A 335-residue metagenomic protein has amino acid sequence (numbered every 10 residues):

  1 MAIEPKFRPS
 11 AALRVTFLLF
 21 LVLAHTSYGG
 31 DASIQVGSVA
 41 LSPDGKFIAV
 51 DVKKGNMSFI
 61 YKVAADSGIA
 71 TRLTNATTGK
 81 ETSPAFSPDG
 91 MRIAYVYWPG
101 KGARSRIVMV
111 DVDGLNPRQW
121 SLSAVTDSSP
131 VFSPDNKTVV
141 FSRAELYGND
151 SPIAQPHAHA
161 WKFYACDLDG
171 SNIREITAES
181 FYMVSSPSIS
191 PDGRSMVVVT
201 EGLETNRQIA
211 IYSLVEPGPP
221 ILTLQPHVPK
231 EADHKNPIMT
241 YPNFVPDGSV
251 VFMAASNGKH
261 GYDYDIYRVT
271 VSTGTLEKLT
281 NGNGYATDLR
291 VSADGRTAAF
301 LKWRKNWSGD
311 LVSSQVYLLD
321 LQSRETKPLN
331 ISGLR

Functional and structural regions predicted by a protein language model:
A2-K6, R14-V15: A cross-taxon signal for low-complexity, glycine/charged-rich
V15-A24: Bacterial N-terminal signal peptides
S27-R335: Sequence signature of WD/YWTD-type beta-propeller architectures
